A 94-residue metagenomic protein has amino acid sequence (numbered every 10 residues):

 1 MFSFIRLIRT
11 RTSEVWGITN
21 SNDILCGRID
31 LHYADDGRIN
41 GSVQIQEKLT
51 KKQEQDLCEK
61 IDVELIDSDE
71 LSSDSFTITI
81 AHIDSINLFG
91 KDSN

Functional and structural regions predicted by a protein language model:
M1-V15, T19-S21, D30-N94: Terminal leader/tail segments of proteins
C26-G27: A structural microfeature
